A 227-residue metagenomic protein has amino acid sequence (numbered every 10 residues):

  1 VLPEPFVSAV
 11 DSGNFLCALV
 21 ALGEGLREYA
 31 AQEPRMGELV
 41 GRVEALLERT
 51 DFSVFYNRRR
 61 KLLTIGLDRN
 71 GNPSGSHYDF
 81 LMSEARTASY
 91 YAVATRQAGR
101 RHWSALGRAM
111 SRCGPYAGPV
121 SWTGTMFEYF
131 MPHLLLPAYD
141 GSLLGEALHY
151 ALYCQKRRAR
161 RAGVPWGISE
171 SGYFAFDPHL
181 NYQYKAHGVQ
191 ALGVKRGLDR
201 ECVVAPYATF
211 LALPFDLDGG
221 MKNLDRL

Functional and structural regions predicted by a protein language model:
V1-L227: Ser/Thr/Asn(+Pro)-rich, low-complexity disordered segments
